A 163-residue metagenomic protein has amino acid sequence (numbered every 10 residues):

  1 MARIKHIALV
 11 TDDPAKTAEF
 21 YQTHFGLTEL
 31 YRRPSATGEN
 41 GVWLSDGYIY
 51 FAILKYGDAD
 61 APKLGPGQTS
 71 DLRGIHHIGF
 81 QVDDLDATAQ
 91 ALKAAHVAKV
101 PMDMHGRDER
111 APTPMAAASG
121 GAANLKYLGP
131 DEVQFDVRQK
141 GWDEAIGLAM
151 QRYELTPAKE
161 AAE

Functional and structural regions predicted by a protein language model:
M1-A18, I75-F80, R138-E163: N-terminal beta-strand motif that seeds the catalytic metal site of vicinal oxygen chelate
R3-D12, V42-S45, G65-K93, A123-L128 (+1 more regions): Vicinal oxygen chelate
K5, T28-L30, H76, V100: A short, local hydrophobic-aromatic micro-motif
A8-A59: Core segments of cupin and vicinal oxygen chelate
T28-S35, G79-Q81, P112-A118: Short linear motifs in intrinsically disordered
A59-K63, D143-I146: A short local loop/turn or secondary-structure capping micro-motif enriched for an aromatic residue
K63-Q68, R110-P114: Short helix-coil transition/hinge motifs at the ends and kinks of transmembrane helices, capturing the brief
Q90, A94-E163: Vicinal oxygen chelate
